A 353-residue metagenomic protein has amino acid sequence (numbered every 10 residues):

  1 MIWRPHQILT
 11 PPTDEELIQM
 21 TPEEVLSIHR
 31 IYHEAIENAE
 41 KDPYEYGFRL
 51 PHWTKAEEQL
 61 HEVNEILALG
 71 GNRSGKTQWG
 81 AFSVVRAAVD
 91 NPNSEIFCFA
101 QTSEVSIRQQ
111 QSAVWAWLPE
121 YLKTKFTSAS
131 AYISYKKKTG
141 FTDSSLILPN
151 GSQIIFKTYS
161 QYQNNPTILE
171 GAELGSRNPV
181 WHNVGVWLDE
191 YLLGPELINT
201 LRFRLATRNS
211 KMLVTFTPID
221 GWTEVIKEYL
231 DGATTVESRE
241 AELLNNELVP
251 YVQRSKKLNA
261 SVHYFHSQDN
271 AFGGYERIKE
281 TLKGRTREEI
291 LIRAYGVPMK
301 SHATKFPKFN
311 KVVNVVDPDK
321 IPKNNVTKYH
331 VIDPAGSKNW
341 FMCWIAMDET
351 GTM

Functional and structural regions predicted by a protein language model:
M1-E65: Pre-P-loop entry segment of helicase/translocase ATPase cores
R73-S74: Walker A (P-loop) phosphate-binding loop of P-loop NTPases
T77-P92: Walker A/P-loop NTP-binding motif
S94-S106: Conserved RecA-like ASCE P-loop NTPase motor core of nucleic-acid helicases/translocases
V105-H182: Inter-Walker segment of RecA-like/P-loop motor cores
G185, L192-T281: ASCE P-loop NTPase helicase motor core
Q268-I332: ATPase catalytic-site recognition across NTP-hydrolyzing enzymes
N324, C343-M353: Nucleic-acid-processing active sites and adjacent nucleic-acid-binding tracks, predominantly divalent metal-dependent
